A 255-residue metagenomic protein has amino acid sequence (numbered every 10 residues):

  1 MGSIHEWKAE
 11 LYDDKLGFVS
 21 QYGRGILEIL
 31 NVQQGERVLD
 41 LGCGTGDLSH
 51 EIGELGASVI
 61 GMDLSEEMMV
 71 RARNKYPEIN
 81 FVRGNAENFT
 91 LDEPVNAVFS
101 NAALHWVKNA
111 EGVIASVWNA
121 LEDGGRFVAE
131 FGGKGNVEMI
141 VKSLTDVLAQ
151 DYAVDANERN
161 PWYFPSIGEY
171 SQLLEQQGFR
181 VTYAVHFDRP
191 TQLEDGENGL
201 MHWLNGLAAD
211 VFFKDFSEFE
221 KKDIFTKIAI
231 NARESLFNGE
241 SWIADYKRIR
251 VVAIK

Functional and structural regions predicted by a protein language model:
M1-E36, D47-E51, M68-R71, K75-P77: Conserved class I S-adenosyl-L-methionine
L39-L41, T45-F89: Class I SAM-dependent methyltransferase SAM/SAH-binding core
E87-V98: A short acidic, Gly/Pro-enriched loop at the edge of an enzyme's catalytic core that lines a small-molecule cofactor
N96-A110: A short SAM/SAH-binding and catalytic strip from SAM-dependent methyltransferases
E111-R126: A short glycine-rich, Lys/Arg-flanked "PGG" loop and its adjoining helix->strand segment in the class I
R126-D151: Conserved class I S-adenosyl-L-methionine
Y163-Q177: Short alpha-helix
T182-N238: C-terminal helical/coil "lid" or tail adjacent to the Rossmann-like core of SAM-dependent
